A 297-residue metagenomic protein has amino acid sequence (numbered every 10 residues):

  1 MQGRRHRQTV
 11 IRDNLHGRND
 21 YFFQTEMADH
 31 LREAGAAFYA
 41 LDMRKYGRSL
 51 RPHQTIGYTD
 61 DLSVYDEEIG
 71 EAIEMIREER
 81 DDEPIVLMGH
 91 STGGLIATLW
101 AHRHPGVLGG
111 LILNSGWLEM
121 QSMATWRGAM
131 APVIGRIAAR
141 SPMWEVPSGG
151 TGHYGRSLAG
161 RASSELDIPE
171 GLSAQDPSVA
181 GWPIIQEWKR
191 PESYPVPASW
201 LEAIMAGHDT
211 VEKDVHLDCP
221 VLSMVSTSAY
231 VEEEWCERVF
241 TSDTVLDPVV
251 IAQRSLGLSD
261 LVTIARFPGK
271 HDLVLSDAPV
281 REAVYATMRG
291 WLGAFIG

Functional and structural regions predicted by a protein language model:
Q2-M43, L50-P52, R238: Short, surface-exposed "cap/lid" segments of acyl-processing enzymes
R18, D42-G47, W117, P268-K270: Short beta-to-alpha linker loops that shape the active-site pocket of alpha/beta-hydrolase fold enzymes
N19, G47-R80, P84, R281-V284: Catalytic nucleophile-loop/oxyanion-hole region of alpha/beta-hydrolase and closely related hydrolase-like folds
Y39-L41, N114, A265: The conserved SAM/SAH-binding core of class I Rossmann-like methyltransferase domains, concentrating on the hydrophobic
T92, I96-P195: Alpha/beta-hydrolase-fold enzymes
S148-L261: Serine-hydrolase catalytic core
L261-G297: Catalytic active-site module of serine/aspartate enzymes centered on a nucleophile-bearing elbow/loop
